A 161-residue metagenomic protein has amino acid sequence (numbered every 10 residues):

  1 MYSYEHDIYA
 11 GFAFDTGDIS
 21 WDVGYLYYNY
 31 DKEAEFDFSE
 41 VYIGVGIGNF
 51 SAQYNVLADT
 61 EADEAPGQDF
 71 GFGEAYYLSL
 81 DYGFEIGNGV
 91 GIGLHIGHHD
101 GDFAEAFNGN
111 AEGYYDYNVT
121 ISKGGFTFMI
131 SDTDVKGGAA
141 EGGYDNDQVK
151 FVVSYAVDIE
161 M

Functional and structural regions predicted by a protein language model:
M1, D15-G17, L26-A34, N55-D69 (+4 more regions): Sequence/structural signature of outer-membrane beta-barrel proteins
Y2-H6, I19, E35-V41, G46-G48 (+3 more regions): Residues that define the transmembrane beta-barrel architecture of outer-membrane proteins
Y9-G11, E141: Short secondary-structure capping/turn segments at boundaries of alpha-helices and beta-strands
A10, V23-Y25, I43, A52-Y54 (+3 more regions): Membrane-embedded beta-strand positions of outer-membrane beta-barrel proteins
D15-I19, I47-A52, G83-G89, G124-F126 (+1 more regions): Outer-membrane beta-barrel channels and translocator barrels
F36-E105: Detector for outer-membrane/organellar transmembrane beta-barrel domains, recognizing the amphipathic beta-strand
V119-T127, Y144-M161: Outer-membrane beta-barrel "beta-signal"
